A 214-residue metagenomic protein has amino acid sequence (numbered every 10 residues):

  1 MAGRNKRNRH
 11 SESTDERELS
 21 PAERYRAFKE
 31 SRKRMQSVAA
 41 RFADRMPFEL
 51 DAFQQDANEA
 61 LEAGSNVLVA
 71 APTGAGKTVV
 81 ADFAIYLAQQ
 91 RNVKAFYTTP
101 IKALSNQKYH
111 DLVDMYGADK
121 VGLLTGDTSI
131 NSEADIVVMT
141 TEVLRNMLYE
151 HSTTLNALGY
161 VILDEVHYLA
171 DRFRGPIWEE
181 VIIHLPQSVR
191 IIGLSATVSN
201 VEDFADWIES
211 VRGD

Functional and structural regions predicted by a protein language model:
M1-E59, A63-N66, K94: Helicase-associated low-complexity/disordered flanking segments
P47-D214: Conserved P-loop/Walker A NTP-binding site and adjacent catalytic elements of P-loop NTPases
